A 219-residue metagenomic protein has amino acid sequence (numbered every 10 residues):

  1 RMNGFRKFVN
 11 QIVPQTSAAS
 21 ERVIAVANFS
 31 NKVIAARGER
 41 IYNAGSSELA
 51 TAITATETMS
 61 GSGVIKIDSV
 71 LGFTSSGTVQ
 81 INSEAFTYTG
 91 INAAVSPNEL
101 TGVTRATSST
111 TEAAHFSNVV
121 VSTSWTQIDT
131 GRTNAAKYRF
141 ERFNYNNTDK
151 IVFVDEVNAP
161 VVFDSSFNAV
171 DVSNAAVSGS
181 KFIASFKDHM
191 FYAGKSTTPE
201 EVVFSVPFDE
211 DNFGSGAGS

Functional and structural regions predicted by a protein language model:
R1-E48, T123-S219: Recognizes the extracellular SEMA beta-propeller fold with strongest preference for semaphorin/plexin SEMA domains
E48-G63, S69-Y138: Small/polar beta-strand repeat architecture
